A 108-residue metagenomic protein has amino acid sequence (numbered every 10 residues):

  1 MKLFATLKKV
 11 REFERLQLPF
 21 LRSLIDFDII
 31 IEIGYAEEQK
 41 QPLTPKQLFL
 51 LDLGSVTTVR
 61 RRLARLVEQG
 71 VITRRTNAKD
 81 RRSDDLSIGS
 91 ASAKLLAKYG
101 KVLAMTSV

Functional and structural regions predicted by a protein language model:
F4-I31: Short alpha-helical segments that sit at the start of domains
K9-E14, A97-V108: Amphipathic alpha-helical dimerization/coiled-coil segments that flank or bridge DNA-binding/regulatory modules
P19-S23, Q41-P42, V56: Alpha-helix N-cap/helix-initiation sites
E32-A36: Short amphipathic alpha-helical elements of helix-turn-helix/winged-helix folds
Q39-L51: Short acidic, hydrophobic short linear motifs in intrinsically disordered regions
L53-E68: Short amphipathic alpha-helical interaction segments
V67-N77: A short, conserved structural fragment
N77-G100: Short, cationic-aromatic polyanion-contact patches
